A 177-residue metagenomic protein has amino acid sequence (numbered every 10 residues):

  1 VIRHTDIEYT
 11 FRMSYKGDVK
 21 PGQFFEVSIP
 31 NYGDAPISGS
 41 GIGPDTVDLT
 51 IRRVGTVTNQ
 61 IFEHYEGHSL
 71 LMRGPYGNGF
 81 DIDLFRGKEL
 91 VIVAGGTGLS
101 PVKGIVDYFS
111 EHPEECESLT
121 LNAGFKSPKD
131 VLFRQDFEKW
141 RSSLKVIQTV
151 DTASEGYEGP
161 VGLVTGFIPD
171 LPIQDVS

Functional and structural regions predicted by a protein language model:
V1-H68, F125-S127, T152-A153: Ferredoxin-reductase
T56-S177: FNR/FR-type flavoprotein reductase catalytic core
